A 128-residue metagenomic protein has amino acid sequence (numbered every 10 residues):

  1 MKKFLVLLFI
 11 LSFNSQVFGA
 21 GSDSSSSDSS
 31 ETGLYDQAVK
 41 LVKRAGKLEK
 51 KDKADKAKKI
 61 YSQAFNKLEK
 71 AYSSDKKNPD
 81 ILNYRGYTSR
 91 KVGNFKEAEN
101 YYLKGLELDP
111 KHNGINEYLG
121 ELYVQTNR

Functional and structural regions predicted by a protein language model:
A71, K104-G105: Canonical positions in the second alpha-helix
